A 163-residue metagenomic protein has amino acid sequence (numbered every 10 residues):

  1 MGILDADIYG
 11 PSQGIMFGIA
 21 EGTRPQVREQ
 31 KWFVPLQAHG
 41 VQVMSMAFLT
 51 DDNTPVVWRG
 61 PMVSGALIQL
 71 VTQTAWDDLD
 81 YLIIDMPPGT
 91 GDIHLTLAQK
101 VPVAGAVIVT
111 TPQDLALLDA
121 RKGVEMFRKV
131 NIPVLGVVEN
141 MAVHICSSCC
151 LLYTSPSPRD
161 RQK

Functional and structural regions predicted by a protein language model:
M1-I8, V124: Walker A/P-loop phosphate-binding motif and the immediately C-terminal alpha-helix
A6-N53, S64: Phosphate-binding loop that captures ATP/GTP phosphates
P11-S12, T90-H94, L117-D119: Short glycine/serine/threonine-rich phosphate/pyrophosphate-binding segments that cradle anionic phosphate groups
M44, M86, Q99: Glycine-rich phosphate-binding loops of nucleotide-dependent enzymes
T50-H94: Phosphate-binding/switch loop-helix module in NTP-utilizing enzymes
L95-D114: Inter-motif core of Ras-like GTPase G domains
C146: Short cysteine-rich clusters marking metal-coordination/redox-active sites
Y153-D160: Conserved small/polar residues in nucleotide/adenosyl-binding loops
